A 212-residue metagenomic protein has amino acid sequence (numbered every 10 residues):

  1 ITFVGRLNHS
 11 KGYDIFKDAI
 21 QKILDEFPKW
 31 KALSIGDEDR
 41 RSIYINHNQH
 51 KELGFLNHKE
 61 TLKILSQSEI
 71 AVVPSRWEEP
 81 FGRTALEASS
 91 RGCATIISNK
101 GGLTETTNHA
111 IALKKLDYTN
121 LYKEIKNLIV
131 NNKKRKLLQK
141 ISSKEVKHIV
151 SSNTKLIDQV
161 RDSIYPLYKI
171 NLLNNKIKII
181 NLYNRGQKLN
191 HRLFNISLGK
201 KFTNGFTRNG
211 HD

Functional and structural regions predicted by a protein language model:
I1-K11, K17-I20, L33, I180-N181: Conserved donor-binding/catalytic core segment of Leloir-type glycosyltransferases
R41-K59: Nucleotide-activated donor-binding/catalytic signature segment of Leloir-type glycosyltransferases, i.e., the conserved
I43, K100-L113: Short acidic/histidine- and often glycine-rich active-site loop of Leloir-type glycosyltransferases that engages
L62, A85-S90, T104-E105: Short alpha-helical segment that forms part of, or immediately flanks, the ligand-binding pocket in carbohydrate-active
S66-P80, C93: Acidic donor-binding loop of glycosyltransferase active sites
A110-T119, N127-K133: Conserved acidic donor-binding segment of nucleotide-sugar-dependent glycosyltransferases
N127, I149-I177: C-terminal alpha-helical cap of glycosyltransferases
K134-I149: A short, well-ordered alpha-helix in the C-terminal region of glycosyltransferases
